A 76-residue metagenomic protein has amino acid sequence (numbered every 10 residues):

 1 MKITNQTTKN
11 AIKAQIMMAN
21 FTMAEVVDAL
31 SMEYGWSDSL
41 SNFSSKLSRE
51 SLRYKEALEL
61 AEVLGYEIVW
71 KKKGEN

Functional and structural regions predicted by a protein language model:
M1-E25, A29, E67: A short, Lys/Arg-rich alpha-helix, primarily the initiator
D28, M32, E62: Alpha-helical residues within the helix-turn-helix
E33-L52: Recognition helix of helix-turn-helix/homeodomain-like DNA-binding domains that insert into the DNA major groove
Y54-V69: DNA major-groove recognition helix of helix-turn-helix/homeodomain DNA-binding modules
K71-N76: Short amphipathic recognition helices of helix-turn-helix/homeodomain-type DNA-binding modules
